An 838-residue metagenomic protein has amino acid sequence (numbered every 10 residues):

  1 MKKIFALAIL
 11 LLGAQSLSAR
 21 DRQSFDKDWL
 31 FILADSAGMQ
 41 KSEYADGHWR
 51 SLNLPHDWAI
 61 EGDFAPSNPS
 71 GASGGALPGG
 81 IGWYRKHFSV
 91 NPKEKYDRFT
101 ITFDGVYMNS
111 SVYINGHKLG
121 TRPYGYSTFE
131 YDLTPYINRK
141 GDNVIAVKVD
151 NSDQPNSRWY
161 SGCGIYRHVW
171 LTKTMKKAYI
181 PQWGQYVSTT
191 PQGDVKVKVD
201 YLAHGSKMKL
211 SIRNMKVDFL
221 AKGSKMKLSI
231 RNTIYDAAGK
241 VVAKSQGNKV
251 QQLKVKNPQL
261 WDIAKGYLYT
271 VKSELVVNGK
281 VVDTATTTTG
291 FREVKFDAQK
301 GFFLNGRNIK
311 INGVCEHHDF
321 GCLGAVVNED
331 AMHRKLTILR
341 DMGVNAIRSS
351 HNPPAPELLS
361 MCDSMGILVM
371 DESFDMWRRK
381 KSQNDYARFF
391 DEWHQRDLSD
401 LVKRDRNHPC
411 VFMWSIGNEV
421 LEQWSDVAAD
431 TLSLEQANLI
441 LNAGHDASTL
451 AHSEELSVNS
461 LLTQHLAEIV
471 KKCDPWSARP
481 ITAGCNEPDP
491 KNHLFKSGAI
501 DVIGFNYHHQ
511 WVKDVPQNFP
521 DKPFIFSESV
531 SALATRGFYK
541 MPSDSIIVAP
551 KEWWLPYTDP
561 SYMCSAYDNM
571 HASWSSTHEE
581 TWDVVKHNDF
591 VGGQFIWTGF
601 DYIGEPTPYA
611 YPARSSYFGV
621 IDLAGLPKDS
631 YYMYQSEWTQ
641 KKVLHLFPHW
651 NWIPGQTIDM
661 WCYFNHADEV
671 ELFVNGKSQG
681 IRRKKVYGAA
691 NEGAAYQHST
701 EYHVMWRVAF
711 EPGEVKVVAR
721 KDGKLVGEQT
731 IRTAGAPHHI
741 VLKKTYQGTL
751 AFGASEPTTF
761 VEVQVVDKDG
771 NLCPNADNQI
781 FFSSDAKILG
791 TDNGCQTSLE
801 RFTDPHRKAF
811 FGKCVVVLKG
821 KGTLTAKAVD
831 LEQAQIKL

Functional and structural regions predicted by a protein language model:
M1-D21: Bacterial Sec-dependent N-terminal signal peptides
R20-S36, H48-N91, T102-V106, D142-S206 (+5 more regions): Non-catalytic, glycine-rich low-complexity segments
Q23-F25, I32-D35, G79-P181, H204 (+7 more regions): Accessory beta-strand-rich segments of carbohydrate-active enzymes
L33, S51-S67, H117, H168 (+3 more regions): Extended substrate-binding grooves/exosites of carbohydrate-active enzymes
S42-A45, K227-R231, A264-Y269, N665-K684 (+3 more regions): Short flexible loop/turn segments that cap and initiate beta-strands
N138, K198-K209, K216-D297, W706-E711 (+2 more regions): Extended acidic/polar, glycine-enriched regions that form or flank non-catalytic beta-rich accessory modules
V197-Y201, F219, K272-E274, M660-F664 (+3 more regions): Beta-strand-rich structural segments
T639-D659, N665-A667, V726-F760, Q764-D769 (+2 more regions): Short S/T/G/P-enriched beta-strand
